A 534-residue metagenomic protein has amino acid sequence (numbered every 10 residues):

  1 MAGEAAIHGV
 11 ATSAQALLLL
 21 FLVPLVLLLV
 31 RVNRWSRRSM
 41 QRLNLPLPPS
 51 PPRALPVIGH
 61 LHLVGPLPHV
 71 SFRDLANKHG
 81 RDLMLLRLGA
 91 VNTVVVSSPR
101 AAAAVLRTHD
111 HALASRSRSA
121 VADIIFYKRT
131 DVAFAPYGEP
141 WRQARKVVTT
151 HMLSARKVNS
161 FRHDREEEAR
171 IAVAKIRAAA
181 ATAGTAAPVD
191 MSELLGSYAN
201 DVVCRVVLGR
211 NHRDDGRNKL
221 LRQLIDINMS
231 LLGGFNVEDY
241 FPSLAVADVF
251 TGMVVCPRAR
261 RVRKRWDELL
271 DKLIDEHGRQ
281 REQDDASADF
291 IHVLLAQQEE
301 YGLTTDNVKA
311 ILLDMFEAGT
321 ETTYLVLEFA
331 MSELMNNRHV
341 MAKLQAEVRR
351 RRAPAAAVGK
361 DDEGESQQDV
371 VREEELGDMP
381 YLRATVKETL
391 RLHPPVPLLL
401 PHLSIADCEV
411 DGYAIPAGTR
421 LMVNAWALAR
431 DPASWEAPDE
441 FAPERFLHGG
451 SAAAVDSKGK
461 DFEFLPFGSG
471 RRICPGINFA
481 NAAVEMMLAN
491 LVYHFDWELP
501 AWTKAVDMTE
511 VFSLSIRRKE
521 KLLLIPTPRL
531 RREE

Functional and structural regions predicted by a protein language model:
A2-A11, S515-E534: C-terminal helix/juxtamembrane-tail motif
A2-K128, E139, Q143, E166-I171 (+1 more regions): N-terminal membrane-proximal hinge/A-helix region immediately C-terminal to the signal-anchor transmembrane segment
G3, S117-I125, N159-L327, K343 (+3 more regions): Cytochrome P450 heme-thiolate monooxygenase catalytic core
L43-P49, L61-P66, A135, L153-R162 (+8 more regions): Conserved, non-catalytic sequence blocks in retroelement Pol enzymes and Pol-derived host proteins
L45-R53, R162-E166, L220-M229, Q283-V293 (+8 more regions): Cytochrome P450 I-helix active-site segment
P68-D74, Y301-K309, L428-A482: Cytochrome P450 heme-binding Cys-pocket and its upstream "meander" loop
V95-L106, A112-A114, N211-L221, E321-A346 (+2 more regions): Classical protein tyrosine phosphatase
A114, R213, I477-R517: Cytochrome P450 heme-binding "Cys pocket" and the immediately downstream C-terminal segment
